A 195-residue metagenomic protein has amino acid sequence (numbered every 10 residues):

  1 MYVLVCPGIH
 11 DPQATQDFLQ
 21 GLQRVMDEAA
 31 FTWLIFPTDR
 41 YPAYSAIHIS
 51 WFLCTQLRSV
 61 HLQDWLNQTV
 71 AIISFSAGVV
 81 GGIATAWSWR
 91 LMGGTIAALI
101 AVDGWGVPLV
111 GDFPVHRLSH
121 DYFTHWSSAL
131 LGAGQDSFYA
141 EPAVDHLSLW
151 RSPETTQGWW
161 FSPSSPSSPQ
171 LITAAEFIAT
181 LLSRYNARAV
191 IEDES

Functional and structural regions predicted by a protein language model:
M1-Q68, P114-S195: Active-site catalytic motif of lipid deacylating hydrolases and related acyltransferases
A14-D17, G81-W87, V110-F113: A short acidic (Asp/Glu
A71, A98-I100: Residue in the alpha/beta-hydrolase core beta-strand immediately N-terminal to the catalytic nucleophile
I72-G82: Gly/Ala-rich beta-loop-alpha elbow adjacent to hydrolase catalytic centers
A84-A97: Conserved hydrolase catalytic core segment
I100-L109, H120-F123: Active-site nucleophile loop of the alpha/beta-hydrolase fold
